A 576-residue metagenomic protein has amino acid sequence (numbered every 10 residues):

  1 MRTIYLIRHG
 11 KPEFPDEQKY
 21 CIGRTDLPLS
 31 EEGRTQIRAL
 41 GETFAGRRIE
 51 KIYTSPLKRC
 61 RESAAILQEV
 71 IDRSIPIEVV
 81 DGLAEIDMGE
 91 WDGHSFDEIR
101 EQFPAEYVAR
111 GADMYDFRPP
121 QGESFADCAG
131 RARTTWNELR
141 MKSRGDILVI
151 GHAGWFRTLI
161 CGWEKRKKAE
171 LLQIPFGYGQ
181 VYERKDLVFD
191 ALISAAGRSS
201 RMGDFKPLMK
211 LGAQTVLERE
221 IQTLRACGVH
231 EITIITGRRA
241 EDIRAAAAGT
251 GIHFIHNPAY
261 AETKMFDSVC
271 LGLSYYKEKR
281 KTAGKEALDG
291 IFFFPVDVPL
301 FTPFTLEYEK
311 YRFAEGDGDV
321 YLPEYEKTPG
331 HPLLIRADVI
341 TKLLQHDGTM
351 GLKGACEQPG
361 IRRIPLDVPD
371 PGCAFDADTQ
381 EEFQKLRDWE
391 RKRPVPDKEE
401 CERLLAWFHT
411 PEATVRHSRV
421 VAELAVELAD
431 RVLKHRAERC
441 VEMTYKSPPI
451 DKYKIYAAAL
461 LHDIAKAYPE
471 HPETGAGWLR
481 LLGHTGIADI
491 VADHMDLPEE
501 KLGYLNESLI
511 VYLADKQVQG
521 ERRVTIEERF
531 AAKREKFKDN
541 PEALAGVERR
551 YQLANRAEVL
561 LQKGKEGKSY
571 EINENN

Functional and structural regions predicted by a protein language model:
R2, R8-S74, Q102: Active-site-proximal alpha-helix that buttresses catalytic centers in soluble enzyme cores
R166-L187: Domain-level recognition of soluble alpha/beta enzyme cores, biased toward histidine phosphatases/phosphomutases
F189-G237: N-terminal glycine-rich phosphate-binding loop and ensuing alpha1 helix
E218-L288: Conserved N-terminal catalytic core of the sugar/cofactor nucleotidyltransferase
A261-V339: Conserved beta-loop-beta/alpha segment of the NTase-like Rossmann-fold superfamily that binds/positions NTPs
T341, D347-E399: Conserved alpha/beta core of the MobA/IspD/sugar-nucleotide pyrophosphorylase nucleotidyltransferase superfamily
D388-H471, L481, R522: Acidic/His-rich, divalent-metal-binding segments that scaffold phosphate/diphosphate chemistry
T444-F537: Divalent metal-dependent catalytic cores for phosphoryl transfer on phosphate-bearing substrates
